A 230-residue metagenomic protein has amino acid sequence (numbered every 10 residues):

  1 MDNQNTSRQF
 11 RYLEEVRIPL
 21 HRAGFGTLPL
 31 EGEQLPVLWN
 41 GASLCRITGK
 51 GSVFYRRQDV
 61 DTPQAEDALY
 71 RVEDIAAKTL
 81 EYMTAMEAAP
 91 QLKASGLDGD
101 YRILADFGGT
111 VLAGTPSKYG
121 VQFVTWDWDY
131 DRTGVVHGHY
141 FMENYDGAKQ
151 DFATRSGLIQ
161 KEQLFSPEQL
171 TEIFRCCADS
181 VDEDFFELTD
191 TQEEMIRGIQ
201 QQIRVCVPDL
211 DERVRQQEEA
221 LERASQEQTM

Functional and structural regions predicted by a protein language model:
M1-E31, Q58-R102: Negatively charged, low-complexity tracts enriched in Asp/Glu with abundant Ser/Thr
N5, Q64-D67, T133-D146, Q160-E162: A short, exposed loop/beta-hairpin motif centered on an aromatic-Gly-Thr core
R22-G51, L97-Q122: Amphipathic, interaction-prone secondary-structure segments
V72-M83, N144-Q160: Short, structured interface segments
A113-G138, I173: Short aromatic-glycine-(Arg/Gly/Cys) micro-motifs in beta-strand/loop hairpins
A148, L221-M230: Non-Sec secretion/translocation targeting segments of pathogen effectors
K161-D209: Charged/polar low-complexity intrinsically disordered segments, enriched in acidic residues
L210-L221: Eukaryote-biased recognition of C-terminal alpha-helical segments
